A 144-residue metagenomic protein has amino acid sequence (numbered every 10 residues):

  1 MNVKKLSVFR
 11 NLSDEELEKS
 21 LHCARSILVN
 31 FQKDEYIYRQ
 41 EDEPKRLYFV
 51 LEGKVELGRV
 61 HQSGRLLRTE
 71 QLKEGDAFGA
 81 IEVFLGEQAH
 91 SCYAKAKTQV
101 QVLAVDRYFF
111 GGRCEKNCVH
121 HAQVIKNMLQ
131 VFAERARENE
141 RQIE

Functional and structural regions predicted by a protein language model:
M1-K33, E82-V83: Cyclic nucleotide-binding regulatory module and flanking cytosolic helices
C23-A24, D42-P44: Short, small/polar residue-rich loop motifs at catalytic or cofactor-binding pockets
A24, R68-K126: Cyclic-nucleotide recognition modules
Q32-K33, L51-E52, K73, T98: A cytosolic small-molecule/anion-sensing beta-strand core signal
E35-D42: Short phosphate-coordinating micro-motif centered on Lys-Gly-acidic
Y36, K54-R59, A77, Q101-V102: Short beta-strand segments in beta-sandwich/barrel cores
L47-V55: Short, conserved beta-strand element in jelly-roll/cupin
V119-E144: Polybasic "coupling" helices that flank or enter modular domains
